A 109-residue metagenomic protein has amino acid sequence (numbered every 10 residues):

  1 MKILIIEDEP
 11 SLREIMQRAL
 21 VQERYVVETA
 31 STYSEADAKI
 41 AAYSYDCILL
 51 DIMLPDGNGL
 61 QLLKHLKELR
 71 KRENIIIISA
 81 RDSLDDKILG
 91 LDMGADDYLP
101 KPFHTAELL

Functional and structural regions predicted by a protein language model:
M1-L109: N-terminal/domain-start alpha-helical segments
